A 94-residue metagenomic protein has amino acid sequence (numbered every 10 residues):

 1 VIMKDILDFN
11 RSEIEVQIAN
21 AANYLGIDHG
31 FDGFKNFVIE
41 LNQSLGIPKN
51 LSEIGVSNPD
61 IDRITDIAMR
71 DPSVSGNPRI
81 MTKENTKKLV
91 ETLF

Functional and structural regions predicted by a protein language model:
E15-F94: C-terminal charged capping/lid subdomain of soluble metabolic enzymes
